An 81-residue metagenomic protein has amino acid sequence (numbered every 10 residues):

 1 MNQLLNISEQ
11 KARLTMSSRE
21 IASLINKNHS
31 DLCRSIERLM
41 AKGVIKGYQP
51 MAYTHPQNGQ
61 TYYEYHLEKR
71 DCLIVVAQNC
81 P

Functional and structural regions predicted by a protein language model:
M1-P81: An anion-engaging/catalytic patch
